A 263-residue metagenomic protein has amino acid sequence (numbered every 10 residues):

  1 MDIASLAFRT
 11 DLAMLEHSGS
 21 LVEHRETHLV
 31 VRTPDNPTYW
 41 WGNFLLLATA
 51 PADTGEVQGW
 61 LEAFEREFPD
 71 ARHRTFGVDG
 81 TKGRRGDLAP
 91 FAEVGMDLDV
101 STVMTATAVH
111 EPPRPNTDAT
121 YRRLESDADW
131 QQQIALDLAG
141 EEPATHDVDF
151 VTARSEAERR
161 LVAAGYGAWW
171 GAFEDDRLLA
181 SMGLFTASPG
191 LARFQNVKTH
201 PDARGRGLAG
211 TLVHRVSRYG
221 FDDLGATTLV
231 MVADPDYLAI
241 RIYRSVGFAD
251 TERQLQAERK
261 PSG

Functional and structural regions predicted by a protein language model:
M1-A71, K82-R84: N-terminal charged segments
M1-T10, L45, A50-A52, T102-V103 (+2 more regions): Short amphipathic alpha-helix that is part of the acyltransferase structural core
G55-Q131, E142, A257-R259: Acyl-donor-binding surface of acyltransferase catalytic domains
V57-E65, N196-P201, G205-D222, R241-S245: Conserved acetyl-CoA-binding loop-helix of GNAT-fold acetyltransferases
P69-G80, G220-V232: Conserved GNAT acetyl-CoA-binding A-motif
G77-R85, P201, L229-I240, Q256-G263: Conserved beta-strand-loop-alpha-helix junction that forms the acyl-donor binding cleft
K82-L98, R206, G210, P235-R253: Conserved active-site alpha-helix within GNAT-family acetyltransferase domains
A153, E158-K198: A conserved beta-strand-loop-helix scaffold within acyl/acetyltransferase catalytic domains
